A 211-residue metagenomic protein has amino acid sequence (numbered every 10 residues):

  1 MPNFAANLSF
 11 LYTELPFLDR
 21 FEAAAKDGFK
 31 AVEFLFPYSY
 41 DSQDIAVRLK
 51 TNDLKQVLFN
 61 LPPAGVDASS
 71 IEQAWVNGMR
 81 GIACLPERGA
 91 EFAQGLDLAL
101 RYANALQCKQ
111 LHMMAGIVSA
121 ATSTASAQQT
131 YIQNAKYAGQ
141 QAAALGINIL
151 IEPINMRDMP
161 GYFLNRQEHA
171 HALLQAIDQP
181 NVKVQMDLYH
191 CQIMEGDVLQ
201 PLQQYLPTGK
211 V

Functional and structural regions predicted by a protein language model:
M1-N104, Q175, Q179, K183 (+2 more regions): N-terminal pre-domain/capping segments
F10-Y12, Y38, P62-G65, A115-S119 (+2 more regions): Active-site-proximal loop/turn and secondary-structure-junction residues that shape catalytic pockets, frequently
E22, R48-L49, Q128, R166-E168 (+1 more regions): Glycine-rich, phosphate-binding/catalytic loops in enzymes
A31, L150-P153, Q185-L188, Q192: Generic enzyme active-site microenvironment
V32-E33, L111, I149, V211: Hydrophobic residues within beta-strands of alpha/beta enzymes
I45-D53, N134-A142, P201: Catalytic-core regions built around general acid/base machinery
G78-K183: Active-site acidic/histidine proton-transfer and metal-coordination neighborhood in alpha/beta enzyme cores
M194-L202: Histidine/acidic-residue-rich catalytic or RNA/ligand-binding cores of hydrolases and nuclease-related proteins
